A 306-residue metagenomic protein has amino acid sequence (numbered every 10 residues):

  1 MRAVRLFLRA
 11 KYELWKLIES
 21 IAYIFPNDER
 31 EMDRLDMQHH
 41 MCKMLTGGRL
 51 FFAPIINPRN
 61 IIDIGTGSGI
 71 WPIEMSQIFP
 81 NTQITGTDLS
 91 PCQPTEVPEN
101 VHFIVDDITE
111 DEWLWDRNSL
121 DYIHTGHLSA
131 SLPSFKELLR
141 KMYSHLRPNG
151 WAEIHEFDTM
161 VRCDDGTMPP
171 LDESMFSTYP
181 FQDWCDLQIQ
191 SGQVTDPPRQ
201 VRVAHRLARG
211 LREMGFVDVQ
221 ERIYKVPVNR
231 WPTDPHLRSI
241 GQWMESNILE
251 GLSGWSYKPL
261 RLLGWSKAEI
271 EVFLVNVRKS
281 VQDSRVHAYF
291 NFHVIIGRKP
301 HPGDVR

Functional and structural regions predicted by a protein language model:
M1-P26: N-terminal auxiliary segments of SAM/dcSAM-dependent transferases
P26-N60, I70, E74: Conserved alpha-helix/loop element of class I SAM-dependent methyltransferases that forms part of the SAM/SAH-binding
P58-L114, Y122, E137: Class I SAM-dependent methyltransferase SAM/SAH-binding core
N118-H127: Short SAM/SAH-binding signature in class I
A130, W151-E250: Conserved catalytic/acceptor-binding region of the Class I
K136-W151: A short glycine-rich, Lys/Arg-flanked "PGG" loop and its adjoining helix->strand segment in the class I
M214-R306: C-terminal lobe and adjacent flexible extensions of AdoMet/dcAdoMet transferase-like proteins
